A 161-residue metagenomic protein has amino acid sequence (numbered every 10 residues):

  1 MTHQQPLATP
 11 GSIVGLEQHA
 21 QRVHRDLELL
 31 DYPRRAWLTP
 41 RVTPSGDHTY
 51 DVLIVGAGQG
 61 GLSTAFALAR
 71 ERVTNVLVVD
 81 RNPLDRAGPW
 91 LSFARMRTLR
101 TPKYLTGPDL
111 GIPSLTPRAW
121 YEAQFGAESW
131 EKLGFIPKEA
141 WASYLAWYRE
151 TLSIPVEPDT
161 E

Functional and structural regions predicted by a protein language model:
M1-D51, R70-T74: Extreme N-terminal leader/targeting segments of oxidoreductases
P6-T9, R81-E139: Glycine-rich active-site loop/strand segments that organize a redox cofactor
G56-L62, R81: Glycine-rich Rossmann-fold phosphate-binding loop(s) that bind the pyrophosphate of adenine dinucleotide cofactors
S63, A67: Active-site signature of alpha/beta-hydrolase-fold catalytic machinery across serine- and Asp/Cys-nucleophile hydrolases
T74, E150-V156: A short helix-to-beta-strand connector/capping loop
T74-D80: Short beta-strand "acidic-cap" motif of Rossmann-like dinucleotide-binding folds
P158-E161: A conserved short coil-to-beta-strand element within the FAD-binding core of flavoproteins
